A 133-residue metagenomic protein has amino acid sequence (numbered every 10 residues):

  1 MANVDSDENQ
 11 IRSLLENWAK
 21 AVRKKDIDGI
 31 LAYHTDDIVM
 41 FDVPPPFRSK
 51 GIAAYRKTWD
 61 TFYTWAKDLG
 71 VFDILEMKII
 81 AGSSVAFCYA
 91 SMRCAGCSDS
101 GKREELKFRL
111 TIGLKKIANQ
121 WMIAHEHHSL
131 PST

Functional and structural regions predicted by a protein language model:
A2-A32, V39-T133: A beta-strand edge to alpha-helix "cap/lid" segment located at domain peripheries
